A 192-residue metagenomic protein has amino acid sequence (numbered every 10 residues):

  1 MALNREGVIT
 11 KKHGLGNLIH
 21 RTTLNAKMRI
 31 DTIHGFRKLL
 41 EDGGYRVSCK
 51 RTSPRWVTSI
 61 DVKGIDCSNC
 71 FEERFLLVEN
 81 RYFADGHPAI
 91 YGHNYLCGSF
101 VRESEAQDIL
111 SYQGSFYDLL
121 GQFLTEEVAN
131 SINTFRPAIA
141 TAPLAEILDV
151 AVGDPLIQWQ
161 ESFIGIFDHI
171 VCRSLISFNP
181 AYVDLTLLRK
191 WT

Functional and structural regions predicted by a protein language model:
M1-I19: N-terminal helix-turn-helix
T23-T192: All-alpha effector-binding/dimerization core of bacterial HTH-type transcriptional repressors
